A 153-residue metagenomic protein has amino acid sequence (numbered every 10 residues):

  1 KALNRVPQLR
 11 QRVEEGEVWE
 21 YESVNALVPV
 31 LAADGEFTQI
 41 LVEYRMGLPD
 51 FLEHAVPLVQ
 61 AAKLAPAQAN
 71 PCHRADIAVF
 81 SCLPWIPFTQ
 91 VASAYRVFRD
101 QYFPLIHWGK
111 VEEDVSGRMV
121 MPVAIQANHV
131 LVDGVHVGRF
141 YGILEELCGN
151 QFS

Functional and structural regions predicted by a protein language model:
K1-A26: Hydrophobic "lid/gating" helix adjacent to the active-site nucleophile that controls access to an acyl-thioester pocket
E15, Y21, S81, Y102-H107 (+1 more regions): Bergerat-fold GHKL/Histidine-kinase-like ATPase
V18, G35-E36, E145: Non-catalytic regulatory/linker segments of enzymes
E22-M46, V120-Q126: Acyl/amide activation-and-transfer machinery of modular secondary-metabolite enzymes
A32-F88: Helical lid/core segments from catalytic subdomains that handle acyl or acyl-like groups
L52-V59, F140-C148: Short amphipathic C-terminal alpha-helix that caps PH/PH-like domains
L64, E146-S153: Flexible helix-coil linker/hinge segments at domain or subdomain boundaries
V91-E146: Intrinsically disordered, low-complexity linker/assembly segments
